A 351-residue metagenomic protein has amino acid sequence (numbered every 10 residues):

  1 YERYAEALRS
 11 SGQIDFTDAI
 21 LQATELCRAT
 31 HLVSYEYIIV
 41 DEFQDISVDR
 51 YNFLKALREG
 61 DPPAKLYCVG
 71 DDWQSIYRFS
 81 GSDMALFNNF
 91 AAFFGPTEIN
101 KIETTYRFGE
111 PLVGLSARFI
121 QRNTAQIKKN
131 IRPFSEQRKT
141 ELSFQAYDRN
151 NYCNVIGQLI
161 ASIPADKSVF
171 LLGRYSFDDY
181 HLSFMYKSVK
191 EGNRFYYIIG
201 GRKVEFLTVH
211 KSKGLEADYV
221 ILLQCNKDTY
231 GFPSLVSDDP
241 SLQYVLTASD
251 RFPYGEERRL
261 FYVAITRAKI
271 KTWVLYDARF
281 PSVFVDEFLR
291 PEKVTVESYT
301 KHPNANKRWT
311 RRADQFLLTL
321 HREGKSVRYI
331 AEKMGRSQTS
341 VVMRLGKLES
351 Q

Functional and structural regions predicted by a protein language model:
Y1-L86, T104, G214: Conserved helicase NTPase motor core
V48-T140: Conserved RecA-like helicase ATPase core segment that couples NTP binding/hydrolysis to strand translocation
P96-E98, T104-I199, P253-G255: Helicase P-loop NTPase motor core
A165-S168, K203, S212-A278, S282-V283 (+1 more regions): Conserved helicase C-terminal RecA-like lobe
E297-Q315: Short, Lys/Arg-enriched anionic-surface-contact patches
I330-E332: Short alpha-helical "recognition helix" segments of helix-turn-helix
V342-Q351: Short, solvent-exposed alpha-helical "recognition" segments
